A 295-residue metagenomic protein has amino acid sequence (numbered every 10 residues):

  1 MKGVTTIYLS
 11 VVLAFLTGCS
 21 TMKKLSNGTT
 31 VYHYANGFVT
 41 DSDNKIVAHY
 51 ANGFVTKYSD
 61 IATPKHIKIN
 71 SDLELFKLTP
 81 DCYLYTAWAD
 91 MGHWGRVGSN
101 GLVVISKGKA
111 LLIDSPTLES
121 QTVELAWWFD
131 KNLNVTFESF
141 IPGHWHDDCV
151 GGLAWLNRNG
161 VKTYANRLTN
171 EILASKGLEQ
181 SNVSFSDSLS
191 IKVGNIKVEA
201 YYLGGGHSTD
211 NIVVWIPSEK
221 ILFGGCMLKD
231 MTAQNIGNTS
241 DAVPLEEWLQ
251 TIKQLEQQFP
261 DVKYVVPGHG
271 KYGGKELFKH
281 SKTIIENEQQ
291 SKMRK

Functional and structural regions predicted by a protein language model:
M1-Y8: Bacterial N-terminal signal peptides that target proteins for export
Y8-L16: Bacterial N-terminal signal peptides
C19-K107: Zn-dependent metallo-beta-lactamase
N27-T30, N36-D41, I46-H49, G53-I67 (+1 more regions): Accessory terminal helices/loops
N70-D72, K77, Y164-T209, P217-S218 (+1 more regions): Metallo-beta-lactamase
K77-A126, V213-I216, K220-C226: Conserved beta-strand hairpin/beta-sheet module of binuclear metal-dependent hydrolase folds, prominently
K107-L111, E119-Y164, D261: Active-site metal-binding motif and surrounding structural segment of the metallo-beta-lactamase
K109-A110, T117-L118, K197, L203-G205 (+1 more regions): Metallo-beta-lactamase
